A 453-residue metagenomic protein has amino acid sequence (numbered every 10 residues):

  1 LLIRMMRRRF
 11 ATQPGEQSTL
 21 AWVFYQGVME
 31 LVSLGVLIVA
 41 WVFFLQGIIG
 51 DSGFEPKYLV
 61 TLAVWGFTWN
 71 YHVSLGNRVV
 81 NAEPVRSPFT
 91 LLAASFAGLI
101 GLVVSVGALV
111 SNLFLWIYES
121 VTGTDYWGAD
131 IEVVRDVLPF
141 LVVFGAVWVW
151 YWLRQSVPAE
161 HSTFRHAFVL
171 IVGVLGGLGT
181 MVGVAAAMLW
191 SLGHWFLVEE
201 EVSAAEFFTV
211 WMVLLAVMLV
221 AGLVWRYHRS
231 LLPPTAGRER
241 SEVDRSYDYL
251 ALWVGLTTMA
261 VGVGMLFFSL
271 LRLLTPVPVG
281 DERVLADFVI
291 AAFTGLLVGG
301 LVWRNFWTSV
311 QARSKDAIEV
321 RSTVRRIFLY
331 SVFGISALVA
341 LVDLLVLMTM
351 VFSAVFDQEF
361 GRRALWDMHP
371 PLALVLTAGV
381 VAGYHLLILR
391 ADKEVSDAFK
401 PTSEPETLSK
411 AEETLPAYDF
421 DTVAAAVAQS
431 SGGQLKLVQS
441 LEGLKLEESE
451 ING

Functional and structural regions predicted by a protein language model:
L1-D343, L347-L408, T422-Q434, S440-E442: Hydrophobic/aromatic interaction determinants used to assemble and anchor large protein complexes
T414, Y418-T422: Long, low-complexity intrinsically disordered regions
Q439, L446-E448: Short linear proline/tyrosine/threonine-rich motifs used for host-factor recruitment and membrane trafficking/assembly
E450-G453: Compositionally biased, non-globular sequence tracts
